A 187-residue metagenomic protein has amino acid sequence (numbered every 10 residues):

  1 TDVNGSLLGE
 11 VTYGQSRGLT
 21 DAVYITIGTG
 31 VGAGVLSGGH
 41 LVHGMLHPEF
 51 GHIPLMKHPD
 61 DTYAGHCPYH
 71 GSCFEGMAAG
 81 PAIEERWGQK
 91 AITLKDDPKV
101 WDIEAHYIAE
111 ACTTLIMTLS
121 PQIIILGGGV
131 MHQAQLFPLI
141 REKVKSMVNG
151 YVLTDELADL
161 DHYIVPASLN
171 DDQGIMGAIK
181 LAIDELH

Functional and structural regions predicted by a protein language model:
T1, M45, S168: Residues at the C-termini of beta-strands that transition into short coil/loop
T1-A22: Conserved phosphate-binding catalytic cores of ATP/NTP-utilizing and phosphoryl-transfer enzymes
D2, G28, A178: Active-site glycine-centered loops adjacent to acidic/histidine catalytic or metal-binding residues that shape
N4-L7, G32, V42, M131-A134 (+1 more regions): Short, active-site-adjacent cap segments at secondary-structure transitions
L8, S37-H40, K180: A broadly conserved amphipathic alpha-helix scaffold signal in soluble, globular proteins
T12-L19, K57-H187: ATP-binding/phosphotransfer module of carbohydrate and carboxylate kinases, centering on a glycine-rich
Q15, L19-C73: Glycine-rich phosphate-binding loop of actin/hexokinase-like ATP-binding domains
